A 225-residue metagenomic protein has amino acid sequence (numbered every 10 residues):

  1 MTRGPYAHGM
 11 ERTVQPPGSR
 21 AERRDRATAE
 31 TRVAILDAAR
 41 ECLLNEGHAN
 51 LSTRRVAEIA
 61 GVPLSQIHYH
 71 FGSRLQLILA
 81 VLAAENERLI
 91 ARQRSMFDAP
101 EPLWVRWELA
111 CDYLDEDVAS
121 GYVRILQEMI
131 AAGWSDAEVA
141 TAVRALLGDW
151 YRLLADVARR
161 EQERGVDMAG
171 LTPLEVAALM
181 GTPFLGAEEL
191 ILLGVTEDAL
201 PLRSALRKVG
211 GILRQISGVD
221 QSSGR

Functional and structural regions predicted by a protein language model:
M1-E30, L193, D220-R225: N-terminal intrinsically disordered/low-complexity leader segments
T28, L82, N86, A119 (+2 more regions): Amphipathic, non-transmembrane alpha-helical scaffold segments
T28-A39, V56, V81-E85, L89 (+1 more regions): Generic hydrophobic, amphipathic alpha-helix propensity
A34, A38, C42-Q76, A80: Helix-turn-helix
G72-Q76, A80, D98-E101, W134 (+4 more regions): Residues in soluble alpha-helical coiled-coils and helical-bundle/repeat scaffolds
A80-A83, A91-V123, P173-M180, R203: Hydrophobic alpha-helical connector segments
V105, V118-R144: Amphipathic alpha-helical segments used for helix-helix packing
A140-R144, G148, E161-R225: Hydrophobic/aromatic-rich alpha-helical bundle segments in the mid-to-C-terminal region
